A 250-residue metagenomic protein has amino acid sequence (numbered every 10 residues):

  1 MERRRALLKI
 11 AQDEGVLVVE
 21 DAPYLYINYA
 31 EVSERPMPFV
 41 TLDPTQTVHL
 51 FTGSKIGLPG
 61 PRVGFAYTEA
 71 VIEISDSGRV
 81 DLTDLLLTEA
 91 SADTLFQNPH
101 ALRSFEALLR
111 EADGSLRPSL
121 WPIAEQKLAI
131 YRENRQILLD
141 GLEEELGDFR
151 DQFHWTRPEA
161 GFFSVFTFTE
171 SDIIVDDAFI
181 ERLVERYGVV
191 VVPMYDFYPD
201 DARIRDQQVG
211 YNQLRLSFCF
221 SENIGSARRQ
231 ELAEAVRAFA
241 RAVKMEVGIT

Functional and structural regions predicted by a protein language model:
M1-T250: PLP-dependent class I/II
